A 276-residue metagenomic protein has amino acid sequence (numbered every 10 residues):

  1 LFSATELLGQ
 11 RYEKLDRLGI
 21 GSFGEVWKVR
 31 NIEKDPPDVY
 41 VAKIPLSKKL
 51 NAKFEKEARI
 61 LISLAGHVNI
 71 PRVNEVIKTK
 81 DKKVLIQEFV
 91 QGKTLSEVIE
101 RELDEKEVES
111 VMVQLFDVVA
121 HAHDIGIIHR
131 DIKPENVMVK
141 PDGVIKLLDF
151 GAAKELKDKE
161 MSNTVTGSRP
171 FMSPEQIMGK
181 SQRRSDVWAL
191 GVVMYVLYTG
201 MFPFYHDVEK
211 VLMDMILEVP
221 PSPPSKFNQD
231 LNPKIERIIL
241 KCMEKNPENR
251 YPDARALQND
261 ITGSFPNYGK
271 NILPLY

Functional and structural regions predicted by a protein language model:
K48-S63: AlphaC helix of the eukaryotic protein kinase fold
V76: Activation-segment/catalytic-loop signature of the eukaryotic protein kinase fold
K80-T94: Conserved short submotifs of the Hanks-type protein kinase catalytic core that shape the nucleotide-binding pocket
V111-M112: Activation segment signature within eukaryotic-like protein kinase domains
D117-I127: Protein kinase catalytic-loop region centered on the HRD/HxD motif
T199-P203: Structural helix C-cap motif within protein kinase domains
